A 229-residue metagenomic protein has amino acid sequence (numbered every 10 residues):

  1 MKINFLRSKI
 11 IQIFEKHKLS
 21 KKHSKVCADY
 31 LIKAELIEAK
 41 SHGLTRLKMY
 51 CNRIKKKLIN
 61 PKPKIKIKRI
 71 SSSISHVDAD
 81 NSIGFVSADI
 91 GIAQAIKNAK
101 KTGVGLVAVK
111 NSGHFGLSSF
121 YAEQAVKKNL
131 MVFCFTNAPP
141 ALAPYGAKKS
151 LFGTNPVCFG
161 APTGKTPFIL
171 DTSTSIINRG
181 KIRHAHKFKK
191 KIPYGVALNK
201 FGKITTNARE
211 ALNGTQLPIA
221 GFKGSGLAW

Functional and structural regions predicted by a protein language model:
K2-H17: Generic N-terminal amphipathic, Lys/Arg-enriched alpha-helix
E15-K18, I37-S41: N-terminal and secondary-structure boundary signal
K21-I32: Short, well-structured alpha-helical segments
T45-I96: Active-site cofactor/substrate anionic-group-binding motifs, chiefly glycine- and Lys/Arg-rich phosphate-binding loops
K68-I74, D78, D89-G105, L198 (+1 more regions): Residues forming anionic-ligand binding surfaces in small-molecule and nucleic-acid pockets of primarily soluble enzymes
H76-G164: A generic, well-ordered mixed alpha/beta core segment in the N-terminal half of proteins
L142-R209: Phosphate/diphosphate-binding glycine-rich loops and adjacent basic-rich segments that engage nucleotide
G214-W229: Internal helical hairpin/lid segments
